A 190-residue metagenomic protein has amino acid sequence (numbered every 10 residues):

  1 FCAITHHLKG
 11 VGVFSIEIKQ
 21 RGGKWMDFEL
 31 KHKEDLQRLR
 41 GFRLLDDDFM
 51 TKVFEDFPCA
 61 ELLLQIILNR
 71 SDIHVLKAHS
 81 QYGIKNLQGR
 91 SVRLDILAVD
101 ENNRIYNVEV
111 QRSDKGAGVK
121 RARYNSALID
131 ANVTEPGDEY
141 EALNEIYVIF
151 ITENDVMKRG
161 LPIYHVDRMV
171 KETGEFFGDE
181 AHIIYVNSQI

Functional and structural regions predicted by a protein language model:
C2-I190: Elongated, amphipathic alpha-helical interaction scaffolds
